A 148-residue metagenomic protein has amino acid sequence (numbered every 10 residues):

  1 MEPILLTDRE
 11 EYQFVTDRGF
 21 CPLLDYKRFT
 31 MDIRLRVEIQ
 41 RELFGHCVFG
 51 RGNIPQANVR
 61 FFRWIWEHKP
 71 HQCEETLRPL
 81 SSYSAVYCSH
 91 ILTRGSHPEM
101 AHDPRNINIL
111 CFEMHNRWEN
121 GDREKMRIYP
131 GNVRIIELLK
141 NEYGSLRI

Functional and structural regions predicted by a protein language model:
E2-Y12, R18, D25-Q72, E99-A101: Short, charged surface segments at domain edges that flank catalytic/cofactor-binding sites
P3-I4, C21, E137, G144: Intrinsic-disorder/low-complexity peptide segments enriched for small residues
L5, F29, P55, Y87 (+3 more regions): Intrinsic disorder/low-complexity signature
Y12-Q13, N108: Ordered hydrophobic segments in well-structured contexts
C21, C73-T76, C111-M114: Short cysteine clusters
W64-I65, T76, K125, L139: Broad structural signal for hydrophobic residues in well-ordered alpha-helices, predominantly aliphatic
E74-I109: Histidine-centered nuclease catalytic patch
G95-I109, E113-I148: Polybasic, low-complexity binding patches
